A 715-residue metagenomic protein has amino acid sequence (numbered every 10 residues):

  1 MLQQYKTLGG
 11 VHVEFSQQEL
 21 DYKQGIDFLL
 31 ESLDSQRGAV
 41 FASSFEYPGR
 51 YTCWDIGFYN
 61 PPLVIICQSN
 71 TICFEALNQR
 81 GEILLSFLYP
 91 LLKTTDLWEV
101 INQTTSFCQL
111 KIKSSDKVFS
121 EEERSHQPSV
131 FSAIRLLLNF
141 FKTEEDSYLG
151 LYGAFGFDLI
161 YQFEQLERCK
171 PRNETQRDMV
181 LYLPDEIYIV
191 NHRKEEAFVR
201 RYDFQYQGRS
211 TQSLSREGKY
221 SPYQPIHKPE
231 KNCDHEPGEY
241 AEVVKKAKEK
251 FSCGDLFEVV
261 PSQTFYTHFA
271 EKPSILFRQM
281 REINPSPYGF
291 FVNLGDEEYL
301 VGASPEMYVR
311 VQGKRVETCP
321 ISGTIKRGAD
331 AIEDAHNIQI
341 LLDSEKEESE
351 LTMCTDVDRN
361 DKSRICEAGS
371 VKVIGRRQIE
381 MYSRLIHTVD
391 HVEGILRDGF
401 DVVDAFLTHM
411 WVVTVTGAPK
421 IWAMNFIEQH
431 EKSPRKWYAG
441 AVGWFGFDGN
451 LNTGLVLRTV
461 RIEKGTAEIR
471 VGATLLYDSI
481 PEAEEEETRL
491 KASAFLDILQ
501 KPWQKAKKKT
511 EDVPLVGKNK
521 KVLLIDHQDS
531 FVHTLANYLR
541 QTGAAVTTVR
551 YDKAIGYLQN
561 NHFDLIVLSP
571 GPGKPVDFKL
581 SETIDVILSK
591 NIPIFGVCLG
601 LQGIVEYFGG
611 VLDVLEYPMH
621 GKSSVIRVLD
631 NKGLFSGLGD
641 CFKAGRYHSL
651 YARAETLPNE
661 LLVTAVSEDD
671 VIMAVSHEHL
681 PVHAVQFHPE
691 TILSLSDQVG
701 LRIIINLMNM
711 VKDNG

Functional and structural regions predicted by a protein language model:
M1, A494-E582, V586-I592, L599 (+1 more regions): N-terminal beta1-alpha1 cap of cysteine-dependent amidohydrolase-like domains
M1-N519: Extended alpha-helical targeting/anchoring segments, especially N-terminal organellar/secretory targeting helices
G440, N631-L680: Catalytic beta-strand/loop cores that center a nucleophilic Ser/Cys/Thr and support acyl-enzyme chemistry
V546-T548, L612, V663: Generic structural signal for residues in well-ordered beta-strands
F563-K643: Cysteine-nucleophile active-site neighborhood
C598, H648, H688: Histidine-centered divalent metal-coordination motifs
F687-G715: Acyltransferase
